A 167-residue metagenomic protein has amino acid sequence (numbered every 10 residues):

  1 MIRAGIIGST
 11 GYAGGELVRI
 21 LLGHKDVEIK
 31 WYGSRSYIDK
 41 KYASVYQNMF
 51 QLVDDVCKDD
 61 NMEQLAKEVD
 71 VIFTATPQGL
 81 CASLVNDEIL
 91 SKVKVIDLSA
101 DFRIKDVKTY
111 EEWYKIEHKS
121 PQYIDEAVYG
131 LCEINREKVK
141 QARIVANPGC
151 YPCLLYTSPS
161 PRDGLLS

Functional and structural regions predicted by a protein language model:
I2-S158: N-terminal Rossmann-like NAD(P) cofactor-binding subdomain of oxidoreductases, focused on the glycine-rich
Y156-S167: Single conserved hydrophobic/aromatic residue that forms the stacking wall/gate of nucleotide- or nucleobase-binding
